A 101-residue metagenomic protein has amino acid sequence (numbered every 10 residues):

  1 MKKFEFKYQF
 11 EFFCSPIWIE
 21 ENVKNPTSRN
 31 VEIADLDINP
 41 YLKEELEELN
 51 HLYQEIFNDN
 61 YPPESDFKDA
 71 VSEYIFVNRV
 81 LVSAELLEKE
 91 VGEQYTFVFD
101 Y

Functional and structural regions predicted by a protein language model:
M1-Y101: Intrinsic low-complexity, intrinsically disordered or marginally ordered coil/linker segments
